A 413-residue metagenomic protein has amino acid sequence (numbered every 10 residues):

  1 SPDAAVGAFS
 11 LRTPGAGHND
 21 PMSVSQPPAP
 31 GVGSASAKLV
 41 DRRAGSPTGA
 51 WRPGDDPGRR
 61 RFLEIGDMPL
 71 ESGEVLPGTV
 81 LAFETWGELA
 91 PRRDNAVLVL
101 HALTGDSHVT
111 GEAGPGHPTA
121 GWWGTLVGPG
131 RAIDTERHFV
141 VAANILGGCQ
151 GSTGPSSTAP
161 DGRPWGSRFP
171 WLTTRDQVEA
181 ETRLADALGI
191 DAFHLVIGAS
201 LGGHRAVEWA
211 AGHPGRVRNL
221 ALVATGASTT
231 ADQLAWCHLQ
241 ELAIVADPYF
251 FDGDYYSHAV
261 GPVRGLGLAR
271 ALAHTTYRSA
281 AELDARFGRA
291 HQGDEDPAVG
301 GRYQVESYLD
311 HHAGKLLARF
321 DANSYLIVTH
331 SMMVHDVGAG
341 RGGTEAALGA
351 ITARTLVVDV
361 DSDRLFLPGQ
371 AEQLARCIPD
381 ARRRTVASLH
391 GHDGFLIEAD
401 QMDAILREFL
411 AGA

Functional and structural regions predicted by a protein language model:
M22-V99, A113: Catalytic-loop region of hydrolases
E84, L89-T158: N-terminal cap/lid subdomain of alpha/beta-hydrolase-fold enzymes
P118-A120, R131-T182, Q233-L234, H238-V245 (+1 more regions): Cap/lid segment of the alpha/beta-hydrolase catalytic domain
G203-P214, L220: Short glycine-enriched nucleophile-adjacent loop and the immediately C-terminal alpha-helix near the catalytic center
R216, L222-K315: Alpha/beta-hydrolase-fold enzymes
I351, V357-D359: Short beta-strand/loop motif that positions the catalytic acidic residue of the alpha/beta-hydrolase fold
R364-Q370: Conserved alpha/beta-hydrolase "acid-adjacent" motif
A381-A413: Catalytic active-site module of serine/aspartate enzymes centered on a nucleophile-bearing elbow/loop
